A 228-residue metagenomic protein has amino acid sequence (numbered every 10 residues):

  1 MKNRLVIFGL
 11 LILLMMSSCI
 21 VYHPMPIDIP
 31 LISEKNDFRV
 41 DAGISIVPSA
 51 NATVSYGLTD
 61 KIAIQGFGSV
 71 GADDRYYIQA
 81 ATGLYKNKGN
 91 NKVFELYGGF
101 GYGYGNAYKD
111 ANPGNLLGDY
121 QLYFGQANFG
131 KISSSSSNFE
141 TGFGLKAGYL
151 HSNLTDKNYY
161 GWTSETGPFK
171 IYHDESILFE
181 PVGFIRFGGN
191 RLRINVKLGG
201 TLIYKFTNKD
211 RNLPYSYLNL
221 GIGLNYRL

Functional and structural regions predicted by a protein language model:
M1-P26, L228: Cleavable N-terminal export/targeting peptides
C19-D74: Short glycine/proline- and aromatic-enriched beta-strand/turn motifs that initiate or cap beta-hairpins
L31-K35, G57-A63, Y104-D110, Y160-E165 (+1 more regions): Flexible, solvent-exposed coil segments and beta strand-coil junctions, predominantly the extracellular/periplasmic
N36-F38, I46-A52, I62, Y76-T82 (+3 more regions): Hydrophobic, lipid-facing positions within transmembrane beta-strands of outer-membrane proteins
V40-I44, G66-V70, A80, L96-Y104 (+4 more regions): Transmembrane beta-barrel strands of outer-membrane/channel proteins
A50, D60-G66, N87-F94, S136-T141 (+2 more regions): Repeated loop/turn-to-beta-strand initiation elements of outer-membrane beta-barrel proteins
A72-S135: Ligand-binding grooves and catalytic loops that recognize ribose/phosphate and carbohydrate rings, and esterified lipid
K109-L228: Outer-membrane beta-barrel transmembrane domain signature
